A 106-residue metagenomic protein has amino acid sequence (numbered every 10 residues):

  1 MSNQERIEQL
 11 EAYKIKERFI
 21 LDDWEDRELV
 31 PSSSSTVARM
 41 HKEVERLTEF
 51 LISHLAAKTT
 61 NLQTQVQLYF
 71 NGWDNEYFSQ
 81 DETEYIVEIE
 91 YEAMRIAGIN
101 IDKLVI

Functional and structural regions predicted by a protein language model:
M1-T48: Short terminal alpha-helical segments
N3-R6, W73-I106: Amphipathic alpha-helical binding modules
S32-S35, H54-A57, F78, E82: Conserved aromatic-histidine-acidic binding/catalytic patches
V37, Q63, I96-G98: Aromatic-enriched hydrophobic runs in primary sequence
R39-K42, R46, Q65-L68, Y85 (+1 more regions): Charged, amphipathic alpha-helical oligomerization/scaffolding segments
S53-T64, L68: Surface-exposed, polar/charged faces of alpha-helical domains in mature secreted/periplasmic/lumenal proteins
